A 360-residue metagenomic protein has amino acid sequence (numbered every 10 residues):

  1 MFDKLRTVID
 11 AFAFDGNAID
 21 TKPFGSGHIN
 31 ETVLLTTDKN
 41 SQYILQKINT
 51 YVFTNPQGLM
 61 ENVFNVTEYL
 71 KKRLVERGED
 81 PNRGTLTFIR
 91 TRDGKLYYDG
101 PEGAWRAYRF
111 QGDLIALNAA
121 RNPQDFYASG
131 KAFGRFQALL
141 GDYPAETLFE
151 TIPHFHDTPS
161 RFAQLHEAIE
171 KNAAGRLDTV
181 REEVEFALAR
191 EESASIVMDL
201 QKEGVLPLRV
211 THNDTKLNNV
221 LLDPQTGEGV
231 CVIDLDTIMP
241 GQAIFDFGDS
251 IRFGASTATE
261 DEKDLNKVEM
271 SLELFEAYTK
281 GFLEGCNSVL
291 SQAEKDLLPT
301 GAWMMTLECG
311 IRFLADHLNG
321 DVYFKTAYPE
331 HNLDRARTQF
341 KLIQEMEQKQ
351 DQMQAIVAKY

Functional and structural regions predicted by a protein language model:
M1-K22: Juxta-kinase regulatory segment immediately upstream of eukaryotic protein kinase catalytic domains
T21-F24, H28-E167, G241-A243, G254 (+4 more regions): Conserved ATP-binding subdomain of kinase catalytic cores across diverse folds
K22-S26, Q46-K47, F53-Q57, L114-S129 (+5 more regions): ATP-dependent phospho-/nucleotidyl transfer catalytic cores
G204, N218-T259: Catalytic activation segment of kinase domains across protein kinase-like and atypical kinase folds
P240, I244-S288, M304-Y323: Active-site activation/catalytic loop segments of kinase-like enzymes and analogous catalytic loops in related
K295-M305: Small/polar glycine-rich anion-binding or flexible loop at a beta-alpha turn
M346-K349: Long, compositionally biased intrinsically disordered regions
